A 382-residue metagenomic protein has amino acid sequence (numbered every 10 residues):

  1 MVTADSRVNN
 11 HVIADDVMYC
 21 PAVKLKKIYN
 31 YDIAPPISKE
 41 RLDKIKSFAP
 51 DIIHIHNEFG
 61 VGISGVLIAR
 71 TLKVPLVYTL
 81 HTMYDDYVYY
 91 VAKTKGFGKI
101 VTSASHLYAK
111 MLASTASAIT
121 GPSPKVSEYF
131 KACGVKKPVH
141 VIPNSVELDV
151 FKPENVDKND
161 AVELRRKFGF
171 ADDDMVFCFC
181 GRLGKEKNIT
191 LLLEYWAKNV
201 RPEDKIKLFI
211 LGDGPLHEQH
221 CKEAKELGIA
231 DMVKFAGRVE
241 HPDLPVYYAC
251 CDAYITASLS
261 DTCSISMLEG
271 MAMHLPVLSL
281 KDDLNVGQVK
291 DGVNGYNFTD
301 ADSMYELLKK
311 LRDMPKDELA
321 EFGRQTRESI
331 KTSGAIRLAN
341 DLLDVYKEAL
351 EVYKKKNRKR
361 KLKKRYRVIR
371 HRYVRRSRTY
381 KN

Functional and structural regions predicted by a protein language model:
D5, K125, S145: Carbohydrate-associated surface elements
Y87, K281-G292, Y296-N297: Short acidic/histidine- and often glycine-rich active-site loop of Leloir-type glycosyltransferases that engages
A113, R238-V239, V246-C251: Short alpha-helical donor nucleotide-sugar binding micro-motif in glycosyltransferases
T120, A171-W196: Conserved donor-binding/catalytic core segment of Leloir-type glycosyltransferases
E218-V239: Nucleotide-activated donor-binding/catalytic signature segment of Leloir-type glycosyltransferases, i.e., the conserved
L259: Aromatic "clamp/platform" in nucleotide-sugar-dependent glycosyltransferases that forms part of the donor/acceptor
P276-S279: Short hydrophobic beta-strand element within catalytic cores of glycosyltransferases and related nucleotide-activated
D291-G292, Y296-D302, K310-K316: Conserved acidic donor-binding segment of nucleotide-sugar-dependent glycosyltransferases
